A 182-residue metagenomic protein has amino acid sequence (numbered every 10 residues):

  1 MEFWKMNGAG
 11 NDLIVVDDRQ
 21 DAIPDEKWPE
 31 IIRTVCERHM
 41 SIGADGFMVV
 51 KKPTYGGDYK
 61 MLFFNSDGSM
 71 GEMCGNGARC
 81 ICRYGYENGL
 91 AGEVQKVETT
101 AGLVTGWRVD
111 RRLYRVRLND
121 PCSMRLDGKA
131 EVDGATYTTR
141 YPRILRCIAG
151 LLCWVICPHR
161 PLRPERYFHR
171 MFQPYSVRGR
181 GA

Functional and structural regions predicted by a protein language model:
M1-D110, I148-A182: A glycine-rich beta-to-alpha transition motif near the start of alpha/beta enzyme domains, typified by
N65, T99, L118, V132-G134: Short acidic, glycine-rich loop/turn motifs
V104-P121, R125: A structural-propensity feature for long, helix-poor, extended segments
R115-R117, T138-R140, A149-C153: Active-site-proximal beta-strand elements of phosphoester/diester hydrolases
D120-L145: Active-site glycine-rich loop that binds ribose-phosphate moieties when present
